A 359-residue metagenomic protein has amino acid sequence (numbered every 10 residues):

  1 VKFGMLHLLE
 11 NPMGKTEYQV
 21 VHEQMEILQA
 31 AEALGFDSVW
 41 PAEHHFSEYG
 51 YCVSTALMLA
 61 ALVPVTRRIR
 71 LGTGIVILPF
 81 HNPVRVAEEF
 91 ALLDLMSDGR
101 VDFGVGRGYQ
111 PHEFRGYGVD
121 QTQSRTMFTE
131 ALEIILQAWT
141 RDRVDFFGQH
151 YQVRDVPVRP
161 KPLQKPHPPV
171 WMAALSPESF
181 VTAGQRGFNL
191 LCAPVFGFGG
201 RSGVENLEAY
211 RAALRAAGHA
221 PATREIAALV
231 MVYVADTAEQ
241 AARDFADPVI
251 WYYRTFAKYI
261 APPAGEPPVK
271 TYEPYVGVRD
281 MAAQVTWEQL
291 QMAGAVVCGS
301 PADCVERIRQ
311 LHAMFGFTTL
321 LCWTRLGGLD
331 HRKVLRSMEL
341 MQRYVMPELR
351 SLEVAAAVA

Functional and structural regions predicted by a protein language model:
V1-L71, K165-P168, A357-A359: N-terminal beta1-alpha1-beta2 module of alpha/beta enzyme domains
V1-T16, Q110-E113, Q152-P166, P274-A293: N-terminal small/glycine-rich loop or linker at the start of catalytic domains across soluble metabolic enzymes
F3, G35, E43, L62 (+8 more regions): Conserved, mostly hydrophobic/aromatic
F3-H7, V39-P41, L71-T73, V101-V105 (+4 more regions): Hydrophobic faces of well-ordered beta-strands that scaffold small-molecule active sites in alpha/beta enzyme cores
H7-V21, V76-V84, Q164-A174, M292-P301: Active-site mouth loops of central-metabolism enzymes
S38-L62, I77, Y109, P194-G199 (+1 more regions): Glycine-rich, proline-tolerant flexible connector loops at the mouths of alpha/beta enzymes
N82-C192, R201-E208, A212-T223: Internal, glycine-rich beta/alpha segment that forms the wall or movable "lid" of small-molecule/cofactor binding
S124-V158, G200-F317, R350-A359: An alpha-helical appendage that flanks or caps ligand/catalytic pockets
